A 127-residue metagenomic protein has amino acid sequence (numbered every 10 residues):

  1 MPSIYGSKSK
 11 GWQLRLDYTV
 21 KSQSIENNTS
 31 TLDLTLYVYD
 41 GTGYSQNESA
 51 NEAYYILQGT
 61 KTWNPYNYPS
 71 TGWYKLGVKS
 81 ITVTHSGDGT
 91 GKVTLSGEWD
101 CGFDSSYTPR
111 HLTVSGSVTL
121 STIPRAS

Functional and structural regions predicted by a protein language model:
M1-S127: Mature extracytoplasmic or otherwise solvent-exposed domains
